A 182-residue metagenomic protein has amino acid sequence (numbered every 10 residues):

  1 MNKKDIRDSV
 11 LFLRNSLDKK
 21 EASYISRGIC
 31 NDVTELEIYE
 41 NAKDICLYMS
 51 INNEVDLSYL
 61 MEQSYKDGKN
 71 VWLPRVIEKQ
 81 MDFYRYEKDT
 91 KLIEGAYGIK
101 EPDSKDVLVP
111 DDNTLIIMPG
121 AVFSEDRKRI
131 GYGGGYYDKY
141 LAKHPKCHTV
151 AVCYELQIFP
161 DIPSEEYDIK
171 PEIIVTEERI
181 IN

Functional and structural regions predicted by a protein language model:
M1-D111: N-terminal active-site beta-alpha-beta segment that forms phosphate/nucleotide-binding and substrate-recognition loops
D82-N182: Conserved phosphate- and dinucleotide-binding cores of soluble alpha/beta proteins, encompassing both enzyme active
